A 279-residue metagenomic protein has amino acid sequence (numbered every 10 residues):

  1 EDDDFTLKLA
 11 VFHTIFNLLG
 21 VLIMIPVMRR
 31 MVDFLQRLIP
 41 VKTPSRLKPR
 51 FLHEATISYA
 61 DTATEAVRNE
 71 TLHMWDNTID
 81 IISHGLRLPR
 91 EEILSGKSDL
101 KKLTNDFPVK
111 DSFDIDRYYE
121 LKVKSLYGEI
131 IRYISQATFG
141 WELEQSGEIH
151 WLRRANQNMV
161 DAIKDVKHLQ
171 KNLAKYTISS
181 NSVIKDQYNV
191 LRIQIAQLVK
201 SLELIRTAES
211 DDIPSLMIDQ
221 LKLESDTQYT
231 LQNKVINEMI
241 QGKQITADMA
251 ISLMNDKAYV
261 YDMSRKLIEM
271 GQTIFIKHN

Functional and structural regions predicted by a protein language model:
D2-D3, K8, F12, V21 (+1 more regions): Cytosolic, long alpha-helical scaffolding segments
